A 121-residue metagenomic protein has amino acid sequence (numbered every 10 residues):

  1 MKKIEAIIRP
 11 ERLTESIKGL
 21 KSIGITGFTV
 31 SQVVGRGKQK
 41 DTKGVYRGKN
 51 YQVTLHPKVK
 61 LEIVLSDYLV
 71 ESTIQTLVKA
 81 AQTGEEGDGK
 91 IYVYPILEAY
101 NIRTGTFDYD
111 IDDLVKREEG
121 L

Functional and structural regions predicted by a protein language model:
M1-L121: Positively charged, small/polar-rich N-terminal and surface patches that mediate targeting and assembly and bind
